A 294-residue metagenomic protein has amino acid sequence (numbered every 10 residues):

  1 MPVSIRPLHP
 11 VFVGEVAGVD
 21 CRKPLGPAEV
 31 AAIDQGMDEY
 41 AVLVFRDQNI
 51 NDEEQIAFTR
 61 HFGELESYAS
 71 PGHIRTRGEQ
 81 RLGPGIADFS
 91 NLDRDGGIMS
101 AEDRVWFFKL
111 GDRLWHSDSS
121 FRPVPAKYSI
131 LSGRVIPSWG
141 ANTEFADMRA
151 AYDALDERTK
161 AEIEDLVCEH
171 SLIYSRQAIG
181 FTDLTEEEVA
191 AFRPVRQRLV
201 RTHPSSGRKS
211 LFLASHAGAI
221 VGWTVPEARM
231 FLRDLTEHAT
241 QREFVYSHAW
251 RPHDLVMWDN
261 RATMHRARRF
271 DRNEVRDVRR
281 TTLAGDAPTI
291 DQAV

Functional and structural regions predicted by a protein language model:
P2-M257, R261-V294: Fe(II)/2-oxoglutarate oxygenase catalytic core
